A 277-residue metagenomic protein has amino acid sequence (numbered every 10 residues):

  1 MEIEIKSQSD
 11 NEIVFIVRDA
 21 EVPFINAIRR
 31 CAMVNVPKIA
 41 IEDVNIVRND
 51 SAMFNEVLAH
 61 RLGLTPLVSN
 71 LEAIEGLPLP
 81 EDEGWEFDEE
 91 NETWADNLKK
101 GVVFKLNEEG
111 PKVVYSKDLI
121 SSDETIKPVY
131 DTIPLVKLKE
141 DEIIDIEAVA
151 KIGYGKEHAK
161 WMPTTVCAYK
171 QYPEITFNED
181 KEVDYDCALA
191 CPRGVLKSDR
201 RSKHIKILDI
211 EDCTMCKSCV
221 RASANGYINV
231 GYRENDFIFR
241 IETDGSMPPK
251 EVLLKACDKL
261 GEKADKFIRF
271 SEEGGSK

Functional and structural regions predicted by a protein language model:
M1-K277: Protein-protein interaction/assembly regions in multi-subunit complexes
